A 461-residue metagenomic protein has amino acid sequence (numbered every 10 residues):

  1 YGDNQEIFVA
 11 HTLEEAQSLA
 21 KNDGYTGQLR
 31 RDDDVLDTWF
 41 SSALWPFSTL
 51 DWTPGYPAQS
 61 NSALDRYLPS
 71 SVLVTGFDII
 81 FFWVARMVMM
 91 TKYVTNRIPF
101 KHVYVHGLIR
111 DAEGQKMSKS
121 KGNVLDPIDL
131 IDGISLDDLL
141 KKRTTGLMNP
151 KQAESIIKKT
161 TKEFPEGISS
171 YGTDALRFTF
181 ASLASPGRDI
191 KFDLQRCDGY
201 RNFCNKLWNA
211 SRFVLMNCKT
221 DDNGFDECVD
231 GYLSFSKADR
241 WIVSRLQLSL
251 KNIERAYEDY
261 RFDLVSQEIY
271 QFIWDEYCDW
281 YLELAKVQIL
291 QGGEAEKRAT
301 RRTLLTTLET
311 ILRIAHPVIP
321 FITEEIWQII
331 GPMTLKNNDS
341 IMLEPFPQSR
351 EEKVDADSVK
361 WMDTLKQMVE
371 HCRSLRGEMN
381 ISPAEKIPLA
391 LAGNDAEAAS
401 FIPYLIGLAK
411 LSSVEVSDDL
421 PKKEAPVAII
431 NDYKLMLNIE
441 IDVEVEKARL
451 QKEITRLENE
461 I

Functional and structural regions predicted by a protein language model:
Y1-F40, L44, Y93-S170, Q195-I461: Feature 926 captures the class I aminoacyl-tRNA synthetase adenylation module centered on the KMSKS loop
T49-Y56, A399: Cytochrome P450 core scaffold surrounding the K-helix E-X-X-R motif and the conserved "meander" helix-loop region
S62-S70, K158, R188-D189, S349-V354: Short glycine/proline-rich turn/loop motifs
P69-I79: The substrate-binding groove and active-site-proximal loops of carbohydrate-active enzymes, especially glycoside
F77-I80, S135, I168-S169, A175-A181: Aromatic-rich carbohydrate-recognition surfaces in CAZymes
R188-R196: Short, solvent-exposed helix-loop connector elements
